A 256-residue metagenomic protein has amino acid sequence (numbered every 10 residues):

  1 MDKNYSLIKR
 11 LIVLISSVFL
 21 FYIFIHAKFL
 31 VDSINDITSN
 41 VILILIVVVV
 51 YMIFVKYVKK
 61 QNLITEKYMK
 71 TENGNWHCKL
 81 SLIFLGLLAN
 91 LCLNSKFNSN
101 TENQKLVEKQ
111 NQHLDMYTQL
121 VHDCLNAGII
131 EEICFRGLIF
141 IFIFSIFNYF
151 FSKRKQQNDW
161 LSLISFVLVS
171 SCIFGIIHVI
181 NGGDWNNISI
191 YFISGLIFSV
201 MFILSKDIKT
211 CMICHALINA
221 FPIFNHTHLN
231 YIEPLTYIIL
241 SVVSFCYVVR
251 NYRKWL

Functional and structural regions predicted by a protein language model:
K3-K59, W76, Q104-K109, T236-I239: Alpha-helical transmembrane segments in multi-pass membrane proteins
I8-I15, K79-I83, V121, I164-V169 (+3 more regions): Hydrophobic alpha-helical transmembrane segments
S17-A27, L87-S95, S171-I180, A216-H226: Aromatic-anchored segments of alpha-helical transmembrane domains
L30-I34, N126, I177-N186, H226-Y231: Membrane-interface helix caps and helix-loop-helix hairpins in membrane proteins
V31-L43, D115-Q119, R154-S170, D207 (+1 more regions): Membrane-interface starts of transmembrane alpha-helices
K56-L63, V248-L256: Membrane-interface capping segments at transmembrane-helix boundaries
E108-N181: Function-critical hydrophobic alpha-helical transmembrane segments in multi-pass membrane proteins
G183-S241: Functionally important transmembrane alpha-helices
